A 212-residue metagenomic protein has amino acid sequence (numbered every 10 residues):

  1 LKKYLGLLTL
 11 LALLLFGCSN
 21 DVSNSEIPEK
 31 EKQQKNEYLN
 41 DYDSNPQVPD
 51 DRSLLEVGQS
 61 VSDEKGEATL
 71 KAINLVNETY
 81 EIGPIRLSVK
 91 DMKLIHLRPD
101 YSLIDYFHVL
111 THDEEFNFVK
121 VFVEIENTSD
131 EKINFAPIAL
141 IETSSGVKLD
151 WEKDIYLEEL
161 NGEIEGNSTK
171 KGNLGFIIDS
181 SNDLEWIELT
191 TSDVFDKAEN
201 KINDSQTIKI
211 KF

Functional and structural regions predicted by a protein language model:
L1-L5: Positively charged n-region of N-terminal signal peptides that target proteins for export
L14-G17: C-terminal motif of bacterial Sec signal peptides marking the signal peptidase cleavage site
S19-K120, E126-A139, S144-F212: Conserved functional micro-motifs across diverse proteins
